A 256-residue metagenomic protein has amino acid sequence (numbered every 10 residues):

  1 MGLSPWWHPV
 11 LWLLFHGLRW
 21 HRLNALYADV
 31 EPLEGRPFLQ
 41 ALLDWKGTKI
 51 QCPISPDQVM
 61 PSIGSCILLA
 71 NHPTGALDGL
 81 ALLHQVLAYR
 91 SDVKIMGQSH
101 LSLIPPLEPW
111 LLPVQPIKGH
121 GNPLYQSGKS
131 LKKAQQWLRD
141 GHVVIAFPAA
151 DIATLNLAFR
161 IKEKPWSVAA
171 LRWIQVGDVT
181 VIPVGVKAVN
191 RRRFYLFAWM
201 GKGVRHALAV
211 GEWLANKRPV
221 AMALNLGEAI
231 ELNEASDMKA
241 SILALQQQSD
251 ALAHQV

Functional and structural regions predicted by a protein language model:
M1-L69, G79-A81, R90-D92, E108-P109 (+1 more regions): Membrane-anchoring hydrophobic helices of lipid-metabolizing enzymes
L43-K49, H72, G119-Y125, F159-R160: Short, flexible loop segments at the rims of nucleotide/cofactor-binding pockets, characterized by
I50, V93-I95, V144, V181: Hydrophobic beta-strand scaffold residues
I67-L69, L112-P113, I145-F147: Structural motif
H72-A76, I152-A153: Gly/Ser/Thr-rich loops at beta-strand to alpha-helix junctions that form or flank small-molecule/cofactor-binding
L83-Y89, Q175-V176: Short, surface-exposed basic-aromatic patches at helix termini and helix-loop junctions that form
L87, S91-L138: Conserved nucleotide-cofactor-binding alpha/beta core module
S127-V256: Non-catalytic C-terminal accessory region of glycerolipid acyltransferases and related lyso-lipid remodeling enzymes
